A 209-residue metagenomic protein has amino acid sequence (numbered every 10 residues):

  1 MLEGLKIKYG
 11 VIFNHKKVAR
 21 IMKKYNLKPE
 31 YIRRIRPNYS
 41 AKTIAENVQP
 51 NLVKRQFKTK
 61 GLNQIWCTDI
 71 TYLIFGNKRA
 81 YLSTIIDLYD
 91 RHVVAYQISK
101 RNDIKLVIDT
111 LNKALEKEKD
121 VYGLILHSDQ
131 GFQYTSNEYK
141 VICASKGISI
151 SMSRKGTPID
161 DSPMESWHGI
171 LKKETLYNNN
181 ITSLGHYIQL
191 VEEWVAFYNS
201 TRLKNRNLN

Functional and structural regions predicted by a protein language model:
M1, V18, M22, V53 (+11 more regions): Mobile genetic element proteins and their domesticated derivatives, centered on retroelements and DNA transposons
M1-G61, T157: Basic, flexible linker segments flanking DNA-binding modules in nucleic acid-interacting mobile-element proteins
Y39-K42, S128-Q130, S136-N137, I150-K172 (+1 more regions): RNase H-like two-metal-ion nuclease catalytic core shared by retroviral integrases and related mobile-element nucleases
T59-V94, K100-R101: An active-site-proximal beta-strand-loop segment
K78, Q97-K119, I125, T135: Active-site beta-loop-alpha junctions of metal-dependent nucleic acid enzymes, especially the RNase H-like/DDE
D90-Y96, S151-S153, Y177-N178: Short small-residue beta-strand/loop micro-motif enriched in glycine and branched aliphatics
L176-L184: Short, polar/flexible loop-turn hinges at active-site or ligand-entry regions and domain interfaces
V195-N209: Charged, gly/pro-enriched flexible loop segments at helix/strand junctions
